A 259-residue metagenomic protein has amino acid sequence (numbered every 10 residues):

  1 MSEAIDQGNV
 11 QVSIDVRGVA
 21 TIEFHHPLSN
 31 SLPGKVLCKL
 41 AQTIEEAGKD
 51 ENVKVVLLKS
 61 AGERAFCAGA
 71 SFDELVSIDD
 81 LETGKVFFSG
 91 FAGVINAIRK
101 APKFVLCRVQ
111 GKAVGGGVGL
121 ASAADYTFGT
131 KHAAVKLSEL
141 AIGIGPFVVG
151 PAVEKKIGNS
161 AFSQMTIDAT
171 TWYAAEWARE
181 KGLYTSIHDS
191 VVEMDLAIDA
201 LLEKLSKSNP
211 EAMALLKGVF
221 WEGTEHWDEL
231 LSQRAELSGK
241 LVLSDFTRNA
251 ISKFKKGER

Functional and structural regions predicted by a protein language model:
M1-K59, N96: Conserved CoA-thioester-binding segment of acyl-CoA-metabolizing enzymes
S2-E23, T166, T171-L205, A212-E225 (+1 more regions): Amphipathic alpha-helical segments at domain termini/boundaries
I22, L40, L58, S71 (+5 more regions): Terminal peptide-recognition signature
T43, G90-P102: Catalytic-core regions built around general acid/base machinery
D50, I78, A101-P102: Acidic-histidine catalytic/liganding microenvironments
S60-V94, A113: Glycine- (often His-adjacent) and acidic-residue-rich active-site loop that binds/positions the CoA thioester
A97-N209: Crotonase-fold acyl-CoA enzyme core
Q233-L237, L241, D245-R248, S252-K253: Intrinsically disordered, low-complexity segments enriched in small/flexible residues
